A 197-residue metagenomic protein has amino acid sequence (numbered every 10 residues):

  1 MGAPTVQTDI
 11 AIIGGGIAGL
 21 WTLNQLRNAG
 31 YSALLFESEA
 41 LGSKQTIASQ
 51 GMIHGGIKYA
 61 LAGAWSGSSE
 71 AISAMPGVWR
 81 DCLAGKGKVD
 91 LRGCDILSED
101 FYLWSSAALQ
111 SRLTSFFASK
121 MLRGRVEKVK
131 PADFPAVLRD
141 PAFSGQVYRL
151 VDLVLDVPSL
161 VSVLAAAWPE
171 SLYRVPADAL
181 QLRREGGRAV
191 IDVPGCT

Functional and structural regions predicted by a protein language model:
G2-Q7, K44-I47: Accessory recognition modules or surfaces
P4-A18: Beta1/beta-strand and adjacent pyrophosphate-binding region of the FAD-binding site in flavoprotein oxidoreductases
G14, E37, S105: Short beta-strand/turn micro-motifs composed of small residues that flank or help shape donor/cofactor-binding pockets
R27-A48: Glycine-rich FAD pyrophosphate-binding loop
G51-A136: Dinucleotide-binding Rossmann-like beta1-alpha1 core, especially the glycine-rich loop that anchors the ADP
V147-T197: Helical element adjacent to the flavin cofactor pocket in flavoenzyme catalytic cores
